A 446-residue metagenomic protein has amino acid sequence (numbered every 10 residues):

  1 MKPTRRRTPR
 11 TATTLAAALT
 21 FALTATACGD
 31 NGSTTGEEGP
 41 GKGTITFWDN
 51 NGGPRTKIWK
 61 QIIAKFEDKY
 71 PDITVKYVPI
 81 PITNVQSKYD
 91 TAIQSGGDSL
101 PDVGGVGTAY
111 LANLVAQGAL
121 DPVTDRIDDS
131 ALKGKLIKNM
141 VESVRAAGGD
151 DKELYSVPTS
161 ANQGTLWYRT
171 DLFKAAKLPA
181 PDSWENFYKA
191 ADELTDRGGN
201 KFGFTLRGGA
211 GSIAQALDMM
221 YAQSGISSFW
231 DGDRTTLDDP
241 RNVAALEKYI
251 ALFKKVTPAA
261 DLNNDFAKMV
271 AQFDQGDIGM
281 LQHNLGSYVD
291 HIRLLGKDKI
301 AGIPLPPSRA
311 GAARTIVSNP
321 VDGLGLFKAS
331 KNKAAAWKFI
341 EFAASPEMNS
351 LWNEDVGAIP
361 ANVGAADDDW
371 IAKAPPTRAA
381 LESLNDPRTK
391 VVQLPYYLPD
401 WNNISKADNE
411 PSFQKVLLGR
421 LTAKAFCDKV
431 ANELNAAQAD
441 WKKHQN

Functional and structural regions predicted by a protein language model:
M1-T46, D68, N435-N446: Short, low-complexity disordered leader/linker segments with a strong preference for bacterial N-terminal type II
A64-N139, A175-D182, Q272, G276-M280 (+2 more regions): Extracytoplasmic "Venus flytrap"/periplasmic binding protein-like
L100-D102, L132-D171, A312-I316, V391-P399: A structural signal for short loop-to-beta-strand junctions that line the ligand-binding cleft of periplasmic/secreted
T108-Q163, A216, A301-I303, K373: Hinge/lid segment of periplasmic solute-binding proteins
A146-T159, G164, E185-T235, I278: Extracytoplasmic/periplasmic solute-binding protein
A176, E247, A251-T257, K268 (+2 more regions): Extracytoplasmic/periplasmic substrate-recognition and gating elements
A191-E193, R234-L262: Glycine-centered hinge/linker elements that transmit conformational signals in sensory and ligand-binding systems
A380-E433: C-terminal capping/gating helix-and-loop segments adjacent to ligand/active sites or protein-protein/ligand interfaces
